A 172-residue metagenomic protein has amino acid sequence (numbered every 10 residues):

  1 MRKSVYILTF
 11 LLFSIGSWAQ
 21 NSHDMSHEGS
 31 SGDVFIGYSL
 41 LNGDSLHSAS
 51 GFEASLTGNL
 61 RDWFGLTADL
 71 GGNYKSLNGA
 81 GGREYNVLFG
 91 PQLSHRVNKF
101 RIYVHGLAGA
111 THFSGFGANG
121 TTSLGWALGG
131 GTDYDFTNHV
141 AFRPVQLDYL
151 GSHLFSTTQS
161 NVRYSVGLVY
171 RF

Functional and structural regions predicted by a protein language model:
M1-E28: Cleavable N-terminal export/targeting peptides
S4, D44, H139, S152-H153: Surface-exposed loop/turn and secondary-structure junction residues enriched for glycine/proline
T9-F10, H112, L150-H153, Y170: Enrichment for repetitive, rod-forming helical segments
W18-L60, L66, G72, A108 (+2 more regions): Short glycine/proline- and aromatic-enriched beta-strand/turn motifs that initiate or cap beta-hairpins
G37-L40, T111-G115, Y149-G151: Extracytoplasmic loops and strand-loop junctions of Gram-negative outer membrane beta-barrel proteins
L41-S50, S76-R83, F116-T121, H153-N161: Solvent-exposed loop/turn segments connecting transmembrane beta-strands in outer-membrane beta-barrel proteins
S55-N138, F142-Q146, Y164-S165, V169-R171: Gram-negative (and chloroplast) outer-membrane scaffold detector with strong preference for beta-barrel transmembrane
